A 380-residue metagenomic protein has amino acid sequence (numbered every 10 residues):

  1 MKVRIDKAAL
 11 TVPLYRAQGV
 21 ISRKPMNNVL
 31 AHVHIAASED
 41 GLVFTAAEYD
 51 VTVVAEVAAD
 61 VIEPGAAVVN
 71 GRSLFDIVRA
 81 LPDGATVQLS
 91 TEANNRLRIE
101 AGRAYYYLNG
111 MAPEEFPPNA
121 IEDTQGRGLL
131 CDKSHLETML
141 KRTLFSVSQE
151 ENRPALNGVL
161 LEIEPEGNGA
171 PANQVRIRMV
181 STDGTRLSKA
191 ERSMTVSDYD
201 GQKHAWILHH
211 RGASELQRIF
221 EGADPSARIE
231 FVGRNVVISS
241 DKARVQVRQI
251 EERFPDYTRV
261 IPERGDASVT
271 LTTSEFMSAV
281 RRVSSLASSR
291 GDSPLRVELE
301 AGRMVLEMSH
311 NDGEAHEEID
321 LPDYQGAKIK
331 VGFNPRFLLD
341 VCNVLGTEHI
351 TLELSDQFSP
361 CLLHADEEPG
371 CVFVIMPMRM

Functional and structural regions predicted by a protein language model:
M1-M380: Structural preference for solvent-exposed beta-strand-turn elements and adjacent flexible terminal/loop segments within
